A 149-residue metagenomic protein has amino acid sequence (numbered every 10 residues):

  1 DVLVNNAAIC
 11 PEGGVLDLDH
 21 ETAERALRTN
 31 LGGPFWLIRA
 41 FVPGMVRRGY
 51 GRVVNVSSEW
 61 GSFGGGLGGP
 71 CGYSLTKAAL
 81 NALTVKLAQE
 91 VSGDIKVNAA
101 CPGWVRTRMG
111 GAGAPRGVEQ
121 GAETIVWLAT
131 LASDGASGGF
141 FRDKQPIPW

Functional and structural regions predicted by a protein language model:
D1-V2, E24, G51-V56, N98: Conserved catalytic-site loops of classical short-chain dehydrogenases/reductases
V4, L37-F41, L83-T84, L128: Hydrophobic positions on the long internal alpha-helix of Rossmann-like NAD(P)-dependent oxidoreductase domains
I9, L16-H20, V46-R47, R52-S92: Catalytic loop of short-chain dehydrogenase/reductase
L18, A26-L27: A hydrophobic alpha-helix adjacent to the NAD(P)-binding/active-site core of NAD(P)-dependent oxidoreductases, strongly
A26, F35, Y73: Catalytic tyrosine of NAD(P)H-dependent dehydrogenase/reductases that use a Tyr as the general acid/base
S92-I95, A99-V105, G111-W149: C-terminal helical subdomain
